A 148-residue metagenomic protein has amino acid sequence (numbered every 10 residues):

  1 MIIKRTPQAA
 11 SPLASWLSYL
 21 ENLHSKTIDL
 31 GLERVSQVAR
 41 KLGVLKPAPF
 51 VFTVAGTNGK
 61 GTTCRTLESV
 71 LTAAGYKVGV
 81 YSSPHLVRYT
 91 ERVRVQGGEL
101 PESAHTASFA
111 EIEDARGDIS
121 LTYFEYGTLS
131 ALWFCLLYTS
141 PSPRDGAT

Functional and structural regions predicted by a protein language model:
M1-G56, T63, S69-A74, Y81: Short functional linear segments
T66-E111: N-terminal phosphate/diphosphate-binding loop that engages ATP/GTP or pyrophosphate donors across diverse enzyme folds
S108-E125: ATP-dependent adenylate-handling ligase core
W133-L136: Short glycine/serine- and small hydrophobic-enriched flexible loop segments
Y138-P143, A147: Conserved small/polar residues in nucleotide/adenosyl-binding loops
